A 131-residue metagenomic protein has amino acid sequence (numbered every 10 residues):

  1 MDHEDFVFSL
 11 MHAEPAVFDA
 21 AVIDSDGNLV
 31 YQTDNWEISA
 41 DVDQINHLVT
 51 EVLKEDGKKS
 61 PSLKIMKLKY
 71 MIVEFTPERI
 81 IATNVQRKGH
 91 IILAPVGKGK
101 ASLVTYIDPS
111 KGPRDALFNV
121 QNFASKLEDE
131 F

Functional and structural regions predicted by a protein language model:
M1-F131: Non-catalytic interaction/Regulatory regions outside core domains
